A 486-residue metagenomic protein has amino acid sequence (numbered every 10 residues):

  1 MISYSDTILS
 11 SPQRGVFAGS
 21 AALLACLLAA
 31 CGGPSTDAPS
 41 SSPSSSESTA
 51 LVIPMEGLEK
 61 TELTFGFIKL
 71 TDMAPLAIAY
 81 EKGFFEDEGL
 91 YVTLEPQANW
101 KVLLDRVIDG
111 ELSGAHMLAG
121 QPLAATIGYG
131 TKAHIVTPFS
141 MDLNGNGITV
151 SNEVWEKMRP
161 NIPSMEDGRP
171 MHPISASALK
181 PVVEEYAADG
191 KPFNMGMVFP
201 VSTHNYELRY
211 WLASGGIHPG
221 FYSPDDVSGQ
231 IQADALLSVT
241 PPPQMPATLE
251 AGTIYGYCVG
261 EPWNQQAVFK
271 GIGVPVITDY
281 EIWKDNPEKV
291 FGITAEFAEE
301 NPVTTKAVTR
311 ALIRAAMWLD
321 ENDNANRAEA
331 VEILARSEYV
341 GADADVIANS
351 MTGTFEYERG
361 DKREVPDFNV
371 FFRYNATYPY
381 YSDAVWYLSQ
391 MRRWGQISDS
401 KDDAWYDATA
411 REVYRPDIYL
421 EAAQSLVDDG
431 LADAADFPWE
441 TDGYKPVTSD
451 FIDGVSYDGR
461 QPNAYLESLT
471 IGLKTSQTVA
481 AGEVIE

Functional and structural regions predicted by a protein language model:
I2-S20: Bacterial N-terminal signal peptides that target proteins for export
L27-A30: C-terminal motif of bacterial Sec signal peptides marking the signal peptidase cleavage site
G32-S35: Bacterial signal peptide processing site
P39-T49: N-terminal low-complexity, Pro/Thr-rich disordered segments that flank secretion/membrane-targeting signals
E47-S238, E250-D285: Short, glycine-/small- and polar/acidic-enriched structural segments that line small-molecule recognition paths
I148-T149, V290-I293, F297-A298: Short glycine- and hydrophobic/aromatic-rich loop-to-beta-strand nucleating segment in the catalytic cores
E299-D417: Secondary-structure end/capping motifs
V385-E486: Conserved C-terminal helix/tail region of periplasmic/extracytoplasmic solute-binding proteins
